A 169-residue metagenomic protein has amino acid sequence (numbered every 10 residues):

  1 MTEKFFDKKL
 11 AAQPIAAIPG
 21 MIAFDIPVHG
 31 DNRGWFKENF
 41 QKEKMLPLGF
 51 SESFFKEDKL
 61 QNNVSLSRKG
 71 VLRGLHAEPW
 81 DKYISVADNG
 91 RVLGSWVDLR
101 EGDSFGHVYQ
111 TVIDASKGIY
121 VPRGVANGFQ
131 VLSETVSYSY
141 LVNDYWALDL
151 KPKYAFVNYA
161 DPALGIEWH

Functional and structural regions predicted by a protein language model:
T2-I113, S133-S137, V142-H169: Non-catalytic, conserved peripheral segments adjacent to functional cores
Q110-Y120, A126: Trp-centered recognition loops
I119, N127-L132, Y140: Short beta-strand His + acidic residue motifs that chelate non-heme Fe in jelly-roll/DSBH and cupin folds
